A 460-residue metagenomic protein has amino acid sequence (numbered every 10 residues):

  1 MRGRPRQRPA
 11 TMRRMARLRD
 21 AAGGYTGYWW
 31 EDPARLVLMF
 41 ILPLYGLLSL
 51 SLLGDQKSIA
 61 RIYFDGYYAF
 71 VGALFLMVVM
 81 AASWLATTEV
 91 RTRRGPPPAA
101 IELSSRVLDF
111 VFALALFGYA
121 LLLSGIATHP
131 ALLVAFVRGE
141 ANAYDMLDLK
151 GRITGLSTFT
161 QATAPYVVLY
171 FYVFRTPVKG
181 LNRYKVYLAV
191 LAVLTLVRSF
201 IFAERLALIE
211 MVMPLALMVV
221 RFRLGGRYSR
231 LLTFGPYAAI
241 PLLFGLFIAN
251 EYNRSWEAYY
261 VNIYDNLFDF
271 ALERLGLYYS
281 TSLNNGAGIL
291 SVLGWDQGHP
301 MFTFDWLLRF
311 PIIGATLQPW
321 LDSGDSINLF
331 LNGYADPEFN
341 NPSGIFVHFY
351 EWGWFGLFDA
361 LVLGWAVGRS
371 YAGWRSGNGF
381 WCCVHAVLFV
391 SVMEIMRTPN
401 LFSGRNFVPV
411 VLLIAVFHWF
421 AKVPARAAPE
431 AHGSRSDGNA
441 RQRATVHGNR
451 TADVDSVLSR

Functional and structural regions predicted by a protein language model:
M1-S105, K185-L196, M211-S255, L401-D437 (+2 more regions): N-terminal "leader" segments that precede or initiate the main folded domain
A16-G24, S51-D55, L103-L108, G180-V186 (+3 more regions): Hydrophobic alpha-helical transmembrane segments
P33, Y172-V186, Y371-C383: Membrane-interface helix-loop-helix junctions at transmembrane boundaries of multi-pass membrane enzymes, predominantly
S58-Y67, F136-L156, G333-V347, E351 (+1 more regions): Membrane-helix boundary/interfacial segments in multi-pass membrane proteins
F75-V78, L114-L121, L156-V167, E338 (+1 more regions): Hydrophobic alpha-helical transmembrane segments
T88-E257, I327-L331, P429: Membrane-embedded catalytic interface detector for glycan/lipid assembly enzymes
Y144-K150, L243-L363, V367: Small-residue-enriched transmembrane helix-hairpin modules in multi-pass membrane proteins
N328, P337-G438, V446, V454: Hydrophobic alpha-helical segments
